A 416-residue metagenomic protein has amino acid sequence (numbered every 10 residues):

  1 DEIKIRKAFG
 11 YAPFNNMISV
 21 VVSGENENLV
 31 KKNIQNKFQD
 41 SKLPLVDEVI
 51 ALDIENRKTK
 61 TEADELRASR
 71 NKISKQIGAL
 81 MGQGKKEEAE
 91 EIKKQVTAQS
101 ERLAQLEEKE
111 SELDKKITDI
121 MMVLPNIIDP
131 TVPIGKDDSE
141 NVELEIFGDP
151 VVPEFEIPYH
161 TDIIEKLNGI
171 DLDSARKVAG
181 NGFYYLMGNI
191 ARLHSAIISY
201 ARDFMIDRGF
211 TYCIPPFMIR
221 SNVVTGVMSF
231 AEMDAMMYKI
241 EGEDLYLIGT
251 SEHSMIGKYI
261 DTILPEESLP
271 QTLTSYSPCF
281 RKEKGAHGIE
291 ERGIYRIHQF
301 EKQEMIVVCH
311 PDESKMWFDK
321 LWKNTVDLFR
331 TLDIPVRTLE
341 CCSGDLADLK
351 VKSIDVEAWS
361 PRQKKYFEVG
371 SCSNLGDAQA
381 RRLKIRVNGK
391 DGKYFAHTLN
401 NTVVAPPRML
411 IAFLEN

Functional and structural regions predicted by a protein language model:
D1-K32: C-terminal helicase module of SF1/SF2 nucleic-acid helicases/translocases
E2-A8, K32-Q35, N168-D171, I289-E290: Short amphipathic beta-strand starts and helix->beta connectors
R6-A12, E91-I92, S174-R176, R296: Short, flexible, solvent-exposed loop/turn segments with mixed acidic/basic and small polar residues
N15-I18, V22, A51-K58, A191 (+1 more regions): Hydrophobic/aromatic-rich, well-ordered segments within soluble, folded domains that form packed cores
M17-S19, V46, Y246: Ordered hydrophobic segments in well-structured contexts
V21-E25, D53, R57, E101-A104 (+4 more regions): Generic amphipathic alpha-helical segments used as scaffolds and interaction surfaces in large, multi-domain proteins
N28-P150, E165, G169: N-terminal alpha-helical targeting/anchoring segments
I146-N416: TRNA-recognition modules of translation machinery and tRNA-sensing kinases, especially anticodon-binding
